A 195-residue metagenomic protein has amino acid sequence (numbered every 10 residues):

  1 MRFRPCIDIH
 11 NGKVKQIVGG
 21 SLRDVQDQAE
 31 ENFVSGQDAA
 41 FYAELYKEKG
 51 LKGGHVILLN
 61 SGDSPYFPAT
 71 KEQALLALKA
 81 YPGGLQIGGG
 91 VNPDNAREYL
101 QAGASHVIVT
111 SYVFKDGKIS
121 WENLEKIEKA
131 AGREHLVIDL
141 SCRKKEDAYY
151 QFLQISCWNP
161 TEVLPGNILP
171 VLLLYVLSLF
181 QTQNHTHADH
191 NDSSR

Functional and structural regions predicted by a protein language model:
M1-F3, G50-G53, Y81-L85, A104-S105 (+2 more regions): Short, well-ordered coil/turn segments that N-cap beta-strands
M1-V14: N-terminal amphipathic/basic leader segments beginning at the initiator methionine
D8, Y46, G54, I87 (+2 more regions): Conserved, mostly hydrophobic/aromatic
H10, Q16-V25, L100-L174, F180-Q183: Conserved anion-binding
V14-K15, G19-P68: N-terminal beta-alpha supersecondary unit
V34-Y46, N92-E98, T161-L172: Short, acidic/polar
S61-K79, N92-L100, S111-L136, A188-R195: Active-site-adjacent beta->alpha loops and helix N-cap segments on the catalytic face of soluble alpha/beta enzymes
G83-P93, L140-C142, R195: Glycine-rich beta-to-alpha transition loops that act as phosphate-gripper elements at the mouths of alpha/beta enzyme
